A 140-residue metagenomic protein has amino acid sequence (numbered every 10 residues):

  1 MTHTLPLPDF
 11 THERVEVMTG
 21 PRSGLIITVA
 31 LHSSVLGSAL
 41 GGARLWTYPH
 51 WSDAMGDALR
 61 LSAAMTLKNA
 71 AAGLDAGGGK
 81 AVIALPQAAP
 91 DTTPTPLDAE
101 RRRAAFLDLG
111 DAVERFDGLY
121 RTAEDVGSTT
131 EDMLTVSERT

Functional and structural regions predicted by a protein language model:
M1-T140: N-terminal ligand-binding/catalytic initiation module
